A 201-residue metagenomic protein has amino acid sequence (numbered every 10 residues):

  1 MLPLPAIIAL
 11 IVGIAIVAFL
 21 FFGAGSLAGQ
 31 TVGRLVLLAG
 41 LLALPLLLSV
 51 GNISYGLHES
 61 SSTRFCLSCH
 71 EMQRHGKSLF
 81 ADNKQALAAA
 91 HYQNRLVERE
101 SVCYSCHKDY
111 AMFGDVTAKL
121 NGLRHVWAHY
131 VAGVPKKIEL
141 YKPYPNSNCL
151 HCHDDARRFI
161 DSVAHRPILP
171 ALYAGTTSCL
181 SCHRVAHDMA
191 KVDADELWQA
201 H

Functional and structural regions predicted by a protein language model:
M1-H201: Short sequence/structural segments immediately N-terminal
